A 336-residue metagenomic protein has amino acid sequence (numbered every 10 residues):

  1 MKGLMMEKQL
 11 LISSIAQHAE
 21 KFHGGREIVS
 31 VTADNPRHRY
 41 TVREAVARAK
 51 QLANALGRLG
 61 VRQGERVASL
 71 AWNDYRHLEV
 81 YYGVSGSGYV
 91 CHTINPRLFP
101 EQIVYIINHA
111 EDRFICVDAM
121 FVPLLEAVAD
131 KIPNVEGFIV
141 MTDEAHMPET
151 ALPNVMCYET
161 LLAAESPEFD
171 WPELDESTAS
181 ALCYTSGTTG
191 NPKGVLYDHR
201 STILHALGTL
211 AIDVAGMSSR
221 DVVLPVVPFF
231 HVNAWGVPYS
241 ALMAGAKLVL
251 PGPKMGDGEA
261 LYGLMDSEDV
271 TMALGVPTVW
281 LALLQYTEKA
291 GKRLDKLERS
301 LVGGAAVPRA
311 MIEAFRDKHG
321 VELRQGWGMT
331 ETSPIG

Functional and structural regions predicted by a protein language model:
M1-L10, E126, H146-A179: Flexible, low-complexity linker/hinge segments
I15-Q17, R58-L59, G86-A163: Structural core segment of the AMP-binding/adenylate-forming
I28-D74, L78-Y82, F99-V104, E159-T160: Conserved AMP-binding/adenylate-forming core of the ANL superfamily
T32, A71-W72, Y89-I107, A119-L124 (+1 more regions): ATP-dependent adenylate-forming carboxylate-activation enzymes
L56-V61, E165-T178, L182-L224, A246: Conserved adenylate-forming
Y82-S87, H109, H231, L242-M243: Short hydrophobic alpha-helices that are characteristic scaffold elements of the AMP-binding
I203-V222, V232-T271, Y286: Conserved AMP-binding/adenylation subdomain of ANL enzymes
M243-A246, V270-G275, L284-G336: Gly/Ser/Thr-rich phosphate-binding loop
